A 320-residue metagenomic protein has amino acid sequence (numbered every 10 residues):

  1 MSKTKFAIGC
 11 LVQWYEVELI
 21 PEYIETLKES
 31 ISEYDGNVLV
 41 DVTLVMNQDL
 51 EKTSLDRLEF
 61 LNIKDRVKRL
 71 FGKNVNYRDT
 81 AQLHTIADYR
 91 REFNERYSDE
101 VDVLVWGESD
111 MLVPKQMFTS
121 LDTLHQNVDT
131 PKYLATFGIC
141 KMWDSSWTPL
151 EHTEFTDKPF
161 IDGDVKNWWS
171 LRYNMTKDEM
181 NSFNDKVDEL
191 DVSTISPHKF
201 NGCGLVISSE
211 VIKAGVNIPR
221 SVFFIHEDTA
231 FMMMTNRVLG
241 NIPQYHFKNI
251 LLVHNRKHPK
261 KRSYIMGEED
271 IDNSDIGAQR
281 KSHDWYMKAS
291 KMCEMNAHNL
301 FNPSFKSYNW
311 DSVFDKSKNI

Functional and structural regions predicted by a protein language model:
K5-G9, D41, A230: Cell-envelope/extracellular polymer assembly enzymes that use nucleotide-activated donors
V12-V17, T26, T43-I63, R78-T80 (+1 more regions): A conserved acidic beta->alpha catalytic loop
E22-L39: Short, acidic, metal-binding catalytic loop of nucleotide-sugar glycosyltransferases
N47, G107-S109, G138: Active-site acidic Asp-centered loop
L50-V101: Active-site-proximal specificity loops/subdomain of glycosyltransferases
N94, P114-P219: Conserved catalytic core of nucleotide-sugar-dependent glycosyltransferases
E100-L112: Short beta-strand-to-loop acidic/aromatic patch adjacent to the donor-nucleotide binding site
V187-E210, A214-I320: C-terminal catalytic/acceptor-binding lobe
